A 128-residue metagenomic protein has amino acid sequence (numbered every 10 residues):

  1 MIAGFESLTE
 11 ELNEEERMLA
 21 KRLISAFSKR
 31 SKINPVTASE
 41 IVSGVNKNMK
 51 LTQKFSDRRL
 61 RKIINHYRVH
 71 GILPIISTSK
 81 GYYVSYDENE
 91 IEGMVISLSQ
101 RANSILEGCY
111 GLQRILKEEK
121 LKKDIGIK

Functional and structural regions predicted by a protein language model:
I2-E6, L12, R17-A26, Y82-K128: Phospho-regulated, low-complexity intrinsically disordered regions of nuclear gene-regulatory and chromatin-associated
E16-R17, R30-P35, Q53-D57, I75: Alpha-helix N-cap/helix-initiation sites
R17, K21, S39, R58-R61: Non-catalytic, well-ordered alpha-helical scaffold segments
I24-S31, N46: Short, locally clustered residues in the helix-turn-helix/winged-helix DNA-binding domain
K32-V45: Short acidic, hydrophobic short linear motifs in intrinsically disordered regions
S43-D57: Short helix-coil junctions and helix-kink-helix linkers
K54-V69: Short amphipathic alpha-helical interaction segments
R68-S79: A short, conserved structural fragment
